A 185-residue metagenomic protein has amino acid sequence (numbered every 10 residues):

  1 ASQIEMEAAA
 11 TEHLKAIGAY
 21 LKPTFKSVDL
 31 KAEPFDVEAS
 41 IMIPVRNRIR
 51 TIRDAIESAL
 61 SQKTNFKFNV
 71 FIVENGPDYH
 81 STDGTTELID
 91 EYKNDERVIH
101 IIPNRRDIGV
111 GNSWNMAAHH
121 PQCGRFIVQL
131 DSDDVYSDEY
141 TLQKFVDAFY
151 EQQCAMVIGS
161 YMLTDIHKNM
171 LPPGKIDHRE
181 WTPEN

Functional and structural regions predicted by a protein language model:
E38-S40, N69: Cell-envelope/extracellular polymer assembly enzymes that use nucleotide-activated donors
I43-D54, N65, G76-P77: Active-site beta-to-alpha loop of glycosyltransferases that engages the nucleotide-sugar donor
E57-K67: Short, acidic, metal-binding catalytic loop of nucleotide-sugar glycosyltransferases
E74-E87, R106: A conserved acidic beta->alpha catalytic loop
N104-Q122: Glycine-rich, basic loop-to-helix element that forms the pyrophosphate-binding segment of sugar-nucleotide handling
G124-V135: Short beta-strand-to-loop acidic/aromatic patch adjacent to the donor-nucleotide binding site
Y140-P173: Conserved donor NDP-sugar-binding/catalytic core segment of glycosyltransferases
P172-N185: Short, flexible, basic/aromatic active-site loop/helix in glycosyltransferases
